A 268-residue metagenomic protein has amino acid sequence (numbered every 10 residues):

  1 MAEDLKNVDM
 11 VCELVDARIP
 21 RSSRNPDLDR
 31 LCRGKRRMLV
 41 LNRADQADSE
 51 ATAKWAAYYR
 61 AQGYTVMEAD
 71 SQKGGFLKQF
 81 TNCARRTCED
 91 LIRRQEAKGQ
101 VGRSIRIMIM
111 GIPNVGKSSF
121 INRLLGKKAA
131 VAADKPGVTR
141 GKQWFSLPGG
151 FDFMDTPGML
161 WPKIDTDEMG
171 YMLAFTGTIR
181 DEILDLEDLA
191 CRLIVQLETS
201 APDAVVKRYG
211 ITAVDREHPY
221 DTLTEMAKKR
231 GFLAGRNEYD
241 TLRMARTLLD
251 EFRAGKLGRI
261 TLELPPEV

Functional and structural regions predicted by a protein language model:
M1-V11, R18-R37, A44, E50 (+2 more regions): Helix-rich effector regions associated with P-loop NTPase G domains
M38, D45-M110, A129, F232-L233: Canonical P-loop GTPase G-domain recognition
D70-S71, P113, S118, A133: Short linear Ser/Thr-Pro motifs
F76, G116, D152: Short phosphate-engaging motifs
Q79, C83, S119, R192 (+1 more regions): Alpha-helical scaffold segments in soluble metabolic enzymes
L91-Q95, N122, K128-D134, S200-V205: Short, structured loop/turn "capping" segments at alpha-beta junctions
Q100-G102, R123-L124, F145-S146: Solvent-exposed alpha-helices and their adjacent loops that cap or buttress functional pockets in soluble metabolic
R106-G126, T156: Glycine-rich phosphate-binding P-loop
